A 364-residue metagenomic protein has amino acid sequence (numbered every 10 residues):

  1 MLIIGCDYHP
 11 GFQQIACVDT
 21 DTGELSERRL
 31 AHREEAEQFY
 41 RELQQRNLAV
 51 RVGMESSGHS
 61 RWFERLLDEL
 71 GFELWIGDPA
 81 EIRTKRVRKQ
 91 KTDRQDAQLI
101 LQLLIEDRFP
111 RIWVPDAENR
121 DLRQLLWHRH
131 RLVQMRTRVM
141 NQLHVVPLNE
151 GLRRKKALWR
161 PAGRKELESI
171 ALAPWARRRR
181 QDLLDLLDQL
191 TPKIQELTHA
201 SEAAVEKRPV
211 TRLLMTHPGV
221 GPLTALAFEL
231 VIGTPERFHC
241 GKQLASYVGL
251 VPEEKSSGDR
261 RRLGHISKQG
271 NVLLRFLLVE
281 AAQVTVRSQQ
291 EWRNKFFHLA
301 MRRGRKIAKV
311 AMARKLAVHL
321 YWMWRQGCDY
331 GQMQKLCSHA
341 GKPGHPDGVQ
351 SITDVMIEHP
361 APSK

Functional and structural regions predicted by a protein language model:
M1-K364: A detector of single, family-specific signature residues that are central to catalytic or substrate-handling motifs
